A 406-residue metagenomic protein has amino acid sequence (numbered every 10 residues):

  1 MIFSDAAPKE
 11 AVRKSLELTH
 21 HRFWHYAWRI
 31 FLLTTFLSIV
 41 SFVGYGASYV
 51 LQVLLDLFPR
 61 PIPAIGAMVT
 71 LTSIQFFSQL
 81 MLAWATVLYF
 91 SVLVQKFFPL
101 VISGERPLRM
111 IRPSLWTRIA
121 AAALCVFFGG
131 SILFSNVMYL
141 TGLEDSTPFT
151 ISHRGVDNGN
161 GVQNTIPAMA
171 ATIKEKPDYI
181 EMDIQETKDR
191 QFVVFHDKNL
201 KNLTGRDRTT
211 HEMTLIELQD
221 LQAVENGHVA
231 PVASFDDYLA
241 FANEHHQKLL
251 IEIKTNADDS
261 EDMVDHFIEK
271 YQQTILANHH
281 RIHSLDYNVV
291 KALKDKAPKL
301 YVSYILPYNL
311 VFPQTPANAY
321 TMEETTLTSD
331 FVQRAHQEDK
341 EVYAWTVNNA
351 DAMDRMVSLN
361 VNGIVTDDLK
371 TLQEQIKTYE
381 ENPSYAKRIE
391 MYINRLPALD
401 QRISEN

Functional and structural regions predicted by a protein language model:
M1-A11, V50, P61-L100: Selective recognition of hydrophobic, aromatic-rich stretches within alpha-helical transmembrane segments of polytopic
M1-D56: Nonpolar helix-loop interface/hinge motif
A85-A121: Cytosolic-side transmembrane helix boundary signature
L108-L140: Internal/C-terminal transmembrane anchor helices
V137-D189, E212: Membrane-interface segments at or immediately adjacent to transmembrane helices that form the boundary between
H153, T172, D183, L218 (+8 more regions): Conserved, mostly hydrophobic/aromatic
H196-L300, H336-E338, Y392-E405: Metal-dependent phosphodiesterase/phospholipase catalytic core, i.e., the His/Asp/Glu-rich active-site region
Y304-N406: C-terminal active-site rim and adjoining tail of enzyme catalytic domains
